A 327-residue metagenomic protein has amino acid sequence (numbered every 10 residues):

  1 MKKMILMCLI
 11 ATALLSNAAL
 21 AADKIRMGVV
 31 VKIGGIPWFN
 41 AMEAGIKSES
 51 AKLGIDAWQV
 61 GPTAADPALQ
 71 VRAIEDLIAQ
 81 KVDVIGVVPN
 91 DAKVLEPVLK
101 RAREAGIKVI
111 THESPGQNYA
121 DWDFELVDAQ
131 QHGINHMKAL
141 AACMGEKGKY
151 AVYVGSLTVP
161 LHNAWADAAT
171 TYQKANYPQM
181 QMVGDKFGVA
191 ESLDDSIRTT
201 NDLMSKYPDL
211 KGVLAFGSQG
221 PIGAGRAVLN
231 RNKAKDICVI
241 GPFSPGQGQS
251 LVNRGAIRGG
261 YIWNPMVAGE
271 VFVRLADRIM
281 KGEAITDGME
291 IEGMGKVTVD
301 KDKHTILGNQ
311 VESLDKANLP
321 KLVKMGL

Functional and structural regions predicted by a protein language model:
M1-M4: Positively charged n-region of N-terminal signal peptides that target proteins for export
L6-L15: Hydrophobic helical h-region of N-terminal Sec-dependent signal peptides in bacterial secretory/periplasmic proteins
L15-A21: Sec/Tat signal peptide C-region and signal peptidase I cleavage site
A21-L327: A residue-level marker of the well-folded mature domains of exported/periplasmic proteins
